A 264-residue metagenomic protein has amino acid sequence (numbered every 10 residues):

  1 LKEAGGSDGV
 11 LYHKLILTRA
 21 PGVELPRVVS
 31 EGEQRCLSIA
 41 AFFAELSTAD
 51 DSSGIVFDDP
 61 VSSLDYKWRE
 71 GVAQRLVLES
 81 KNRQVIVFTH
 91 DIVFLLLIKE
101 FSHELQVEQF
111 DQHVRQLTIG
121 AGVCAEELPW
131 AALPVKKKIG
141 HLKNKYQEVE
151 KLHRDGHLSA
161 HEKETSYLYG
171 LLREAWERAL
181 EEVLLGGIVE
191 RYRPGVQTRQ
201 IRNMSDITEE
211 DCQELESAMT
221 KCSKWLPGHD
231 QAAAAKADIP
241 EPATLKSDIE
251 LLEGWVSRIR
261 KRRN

Functional and structural regions predicted by a protein language model:
L1-L17, V56-F57: Long, charged, glycine-rich C-terminal linkers/tails
Y12-A41, V61-L64: Conserved ABC ATPase signature
S30-E45, F88-E100: Phosphate-binding glycine-rich loops of NTP-binding sites
D51-D59: Catalytic Walker B motif of ABC-type/P-loop ATPase nucleotide-binding domains
S52, Y66-Q74: Conserved D-loop/post-Walker B switch-helix segment of ABC ATPase nucleotide-binding domains
G71-V183, Y192-L215, K246-E253, R260: C-terminal lobe/lid and adjacent interdomain/linker elements of RecA-like ASCE P-loop ATPase modules
D206-A232: C-terminal intrinsically disordered, low-complexity extensions immediately downstream of enzyme catalytic cores
W225-N264: Charge-enriched, short contiguous segments at helix-coil
